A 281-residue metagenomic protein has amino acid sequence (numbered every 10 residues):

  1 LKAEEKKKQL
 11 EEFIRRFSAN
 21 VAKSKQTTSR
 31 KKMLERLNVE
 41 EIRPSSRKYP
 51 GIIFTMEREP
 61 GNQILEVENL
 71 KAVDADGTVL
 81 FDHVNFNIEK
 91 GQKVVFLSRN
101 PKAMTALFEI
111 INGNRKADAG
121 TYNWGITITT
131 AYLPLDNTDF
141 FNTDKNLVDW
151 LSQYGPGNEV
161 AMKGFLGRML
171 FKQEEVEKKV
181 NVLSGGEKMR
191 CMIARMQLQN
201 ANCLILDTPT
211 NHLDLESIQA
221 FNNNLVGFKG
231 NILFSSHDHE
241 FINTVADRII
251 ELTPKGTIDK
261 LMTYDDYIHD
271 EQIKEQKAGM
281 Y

Functional and structural regions predicted by a protein language model:
L1, E57-Y281: ABC ATP-binding cassette signature C-motif
L1-D82: Flexible nucleotide-interacting loop at or near the entrance of a catalytic core
